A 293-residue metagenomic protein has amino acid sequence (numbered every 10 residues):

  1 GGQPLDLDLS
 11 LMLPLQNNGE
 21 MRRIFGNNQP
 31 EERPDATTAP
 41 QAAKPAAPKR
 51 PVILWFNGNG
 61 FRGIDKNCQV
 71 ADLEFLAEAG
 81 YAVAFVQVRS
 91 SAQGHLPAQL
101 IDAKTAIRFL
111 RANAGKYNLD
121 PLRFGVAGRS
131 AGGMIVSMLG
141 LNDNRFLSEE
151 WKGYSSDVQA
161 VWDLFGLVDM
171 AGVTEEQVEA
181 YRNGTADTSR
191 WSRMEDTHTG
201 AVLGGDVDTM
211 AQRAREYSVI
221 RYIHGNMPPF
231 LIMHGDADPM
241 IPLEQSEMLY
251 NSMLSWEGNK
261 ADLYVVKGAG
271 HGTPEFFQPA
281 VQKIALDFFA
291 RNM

Functional and structural regions predicted by a protein language model:
G1-A47: N-terminal cap/lid segment of alpha/beta-hydrolase-fold proteins
I24-G26, R33-D35, Q177-Y222: Mobile cap/lid helix-loop segments that gate and shape the active-site cleft of serine hydrolases
G26, A47-G60: Short beta-strand element of the alpha/beta-hydrolase
K66-F85: Short amphipathic alpha-helix adjacent to the substrate-entry channel of hydrolases
G94-G115: Alpha/beta-hydrolase active-site loop
R108-A180: Primarily recognizes the serine-hydrolase "nucleophile elbow" in alpha/beta-hydrolase and SGNH/GDSL folds
N226, L231-H234, D238: Short beta-strand/loop motif that positions the catalytic acidic residue of the alpha/beta-hydrolase fold
A269-P279: Catalytic histidine-centered segment of alpha/beta-hydrolase-like enzymes
